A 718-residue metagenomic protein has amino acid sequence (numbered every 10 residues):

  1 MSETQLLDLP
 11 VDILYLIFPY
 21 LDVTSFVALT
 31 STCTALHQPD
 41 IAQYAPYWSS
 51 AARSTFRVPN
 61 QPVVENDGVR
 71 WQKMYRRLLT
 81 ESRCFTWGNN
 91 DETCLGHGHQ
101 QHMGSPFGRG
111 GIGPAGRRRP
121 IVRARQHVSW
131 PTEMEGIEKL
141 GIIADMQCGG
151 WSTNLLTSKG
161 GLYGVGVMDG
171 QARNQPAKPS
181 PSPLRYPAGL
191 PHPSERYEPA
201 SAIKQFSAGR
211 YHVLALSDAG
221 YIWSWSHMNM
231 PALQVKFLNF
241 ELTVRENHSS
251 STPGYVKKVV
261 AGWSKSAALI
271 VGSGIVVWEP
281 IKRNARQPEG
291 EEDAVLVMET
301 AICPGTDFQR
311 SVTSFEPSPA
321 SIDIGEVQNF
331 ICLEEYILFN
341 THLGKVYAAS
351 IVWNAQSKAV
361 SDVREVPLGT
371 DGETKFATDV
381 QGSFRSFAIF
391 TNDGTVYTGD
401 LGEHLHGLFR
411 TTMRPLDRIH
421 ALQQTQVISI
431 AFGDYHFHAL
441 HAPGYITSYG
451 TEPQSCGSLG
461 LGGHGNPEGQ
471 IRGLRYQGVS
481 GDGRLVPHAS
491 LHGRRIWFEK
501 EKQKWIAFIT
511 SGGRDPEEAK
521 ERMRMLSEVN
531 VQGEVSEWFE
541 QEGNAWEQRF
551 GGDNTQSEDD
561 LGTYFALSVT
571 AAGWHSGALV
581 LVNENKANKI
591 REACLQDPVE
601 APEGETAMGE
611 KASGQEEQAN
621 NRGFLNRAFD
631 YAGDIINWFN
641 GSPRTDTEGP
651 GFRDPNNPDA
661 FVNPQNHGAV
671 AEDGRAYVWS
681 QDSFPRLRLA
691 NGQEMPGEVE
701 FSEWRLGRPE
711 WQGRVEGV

Functional and structural regions predicted by a protein language model:
S2-G88: Skp1-binding F-box subdomain of Cullin-RING ligase substrate receptors
S50-D91, H97, I112-V122, T132 (+4 more regions): F-box-proximal linker/hinge
F85-M134, S158-S182: Beta-propeller domains
T86, S152-L155, G164, H212-A215 (+11 more regions): Conserved core positions of repeat-based scaffolds
D91-E92, G150-S152, V167-G170, R210-H212 (+9 more regions): Consensus positions within tandem repeat domains that build extended binding/scaffold surfaces
S201, F206-W353: Solenoidal tandem-repeat scaffolds enriched in leucines and small polar residues
D371-E373, R410-A431, G460-L567: Conserved blade-ending motifs and adjacent loop-strand segments that build the rim/top face of beta-propeller domains
P443, P453, S557-A619, F629 (+2 more regions): Blade-level signature of beta-propeller repeat domains, shared across WD40, Kelch, NHL, RCC1 and BNR/Asp-box propellers
